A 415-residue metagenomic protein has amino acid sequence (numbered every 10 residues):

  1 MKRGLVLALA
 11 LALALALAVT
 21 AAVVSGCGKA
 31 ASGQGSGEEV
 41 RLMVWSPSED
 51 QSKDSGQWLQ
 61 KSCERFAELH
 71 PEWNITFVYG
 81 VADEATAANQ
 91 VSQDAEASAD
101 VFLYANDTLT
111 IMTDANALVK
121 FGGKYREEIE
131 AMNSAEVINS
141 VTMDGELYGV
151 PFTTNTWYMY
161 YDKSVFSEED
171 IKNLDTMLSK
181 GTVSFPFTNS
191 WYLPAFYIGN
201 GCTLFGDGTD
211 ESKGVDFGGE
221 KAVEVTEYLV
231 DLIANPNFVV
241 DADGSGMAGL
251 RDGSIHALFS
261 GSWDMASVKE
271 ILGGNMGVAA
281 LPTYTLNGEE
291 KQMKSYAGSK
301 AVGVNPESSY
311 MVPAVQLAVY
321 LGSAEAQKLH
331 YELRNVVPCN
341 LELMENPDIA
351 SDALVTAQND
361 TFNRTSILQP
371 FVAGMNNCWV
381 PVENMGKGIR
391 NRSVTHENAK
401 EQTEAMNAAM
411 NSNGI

Functional and structural regions predicted by a protein language model:
A21-T108, A408-I415: Conserved N-terminal structural module of periplasmic/extracytoplasmic solute-binding proteins
A88-Q93, A97-D100, E127-Y161, T182-P186 (+2 more regions): A structural signal for short loop-to-beta-strand junctions that line the ligand-binding cleft of periplasmic/secreted
D100-L103, H256-G261, G277-A279: Paired acidic/hydrophobic, glycine-rich loop segments that form the ligand-binding mouth/hinge of periplasmic-binding
A105-Y158, E169, A279-A280, S351-A353: Hinge/lid segment of periplasmic solute-binding proteins
Y148-F152, W157, L174-V215, K221 (+1 more regions): Extracytoplasmic/periplasmic solute-binding protein
E211-A242: Glycine-centered hinge/linker elements that transmit conformational signals in sensory and ligand-binding systems
E270-L333: Extracytoplasmic/periplasmic substrate-recognition and gating elements
L341, D360-I415: Conserved C-terminal helix/tail region of periplasmic/extracytoplasmic solute-binding proteins
